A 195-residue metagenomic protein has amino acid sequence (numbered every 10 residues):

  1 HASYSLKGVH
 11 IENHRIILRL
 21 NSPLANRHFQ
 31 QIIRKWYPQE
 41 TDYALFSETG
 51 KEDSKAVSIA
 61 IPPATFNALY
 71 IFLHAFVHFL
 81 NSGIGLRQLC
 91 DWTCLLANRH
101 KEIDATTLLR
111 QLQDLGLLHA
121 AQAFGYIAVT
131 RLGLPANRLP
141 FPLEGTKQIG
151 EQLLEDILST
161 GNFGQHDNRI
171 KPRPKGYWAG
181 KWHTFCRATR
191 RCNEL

Functional and structural regions predicted by a protein language model:
H1-L195: Conserved NTP-donor binding/palm subdomain of two-metal-ion nucleotidyltransferases/polymerases, i.e., the charged
